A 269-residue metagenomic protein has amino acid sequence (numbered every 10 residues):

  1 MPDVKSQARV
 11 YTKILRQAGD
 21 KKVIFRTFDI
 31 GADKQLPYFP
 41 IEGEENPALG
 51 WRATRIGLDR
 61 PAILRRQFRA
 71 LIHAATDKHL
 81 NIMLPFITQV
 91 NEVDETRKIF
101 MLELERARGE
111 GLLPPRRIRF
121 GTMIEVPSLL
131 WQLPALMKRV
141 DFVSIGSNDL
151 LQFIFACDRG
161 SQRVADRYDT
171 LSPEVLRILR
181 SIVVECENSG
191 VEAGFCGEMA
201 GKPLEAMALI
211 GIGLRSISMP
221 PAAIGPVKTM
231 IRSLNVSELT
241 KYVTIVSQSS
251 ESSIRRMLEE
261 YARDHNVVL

Functional and structural regions predicted by a protein language model:
M1-L269: Conserved alpha/beta-domain cores
